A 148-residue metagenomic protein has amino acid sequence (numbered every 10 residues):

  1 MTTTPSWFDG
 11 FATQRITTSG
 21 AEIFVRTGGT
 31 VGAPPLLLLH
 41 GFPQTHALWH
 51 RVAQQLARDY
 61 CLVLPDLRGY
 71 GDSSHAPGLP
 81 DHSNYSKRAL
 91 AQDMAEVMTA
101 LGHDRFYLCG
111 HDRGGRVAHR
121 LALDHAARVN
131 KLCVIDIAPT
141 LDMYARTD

Functional and structural regions predicted by a protein language model:
M1-P34, A57-Y60, Y85, D104: Alpha/beta-hydrolase fold catalytic core
W7, S19, R26, L64-R113 (+2 more regions): Active-site loop/oxyanion-hole signature of alpha/beta-hydrolase fold enzymes
F24-A76, V97: Conserved HGGG/HGGXW glycine-rich cap/lid loop of the alpha/beta-hydrolase fold
G41, D112, D136: Conserved acidic functional residues
H50, A95, H119-L123: Short, hydrophobic alpha-helix immediately C-terminal to the catalytic nucleophile
C61, R105, R128-K131: Residues at the starts of beta-strands that form the adenosine-phosphate
G115-A126, L132: Short glycine-enriched nucleophile-adjacent loop and the immediately C-terminal alpha-helix near the catalytic center
A127-Y144: A conserved short beta-strand
